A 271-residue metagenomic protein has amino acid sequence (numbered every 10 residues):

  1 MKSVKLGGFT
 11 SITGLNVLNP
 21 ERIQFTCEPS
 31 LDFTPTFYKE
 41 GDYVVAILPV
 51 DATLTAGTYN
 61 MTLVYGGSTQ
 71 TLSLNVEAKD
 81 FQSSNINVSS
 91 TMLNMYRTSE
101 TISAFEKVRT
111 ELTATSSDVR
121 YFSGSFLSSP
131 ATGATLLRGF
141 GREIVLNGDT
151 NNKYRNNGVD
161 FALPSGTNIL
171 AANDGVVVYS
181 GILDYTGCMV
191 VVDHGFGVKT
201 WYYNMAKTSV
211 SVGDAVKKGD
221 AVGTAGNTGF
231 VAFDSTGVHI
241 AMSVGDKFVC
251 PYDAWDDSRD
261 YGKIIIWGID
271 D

Functional and structural regions predicted by a protein language model:
M1-D80: Cationic-aromatic interfacial patches
T53, G66, G166-T167, G181-L183 (+1 more regions): Short polar/acidic secondary-structure junctions
L63-Y65, G181, H194, D220 (+1 more regions): Conserved "cap/hinge" positions at secondary-structure junctions
L74-T186: Surface-exposed, glycine-biased beta-strand/turn segments
Y154, V159-P164, G197, T208 (+4 more regions): Catalytic cores of extracellular degradative/oxidative enzymes
N168-V178, V210-A225: Short, well-structured beta-strand-loop connectors
A171-S209, S235-M242: Zn2+-dependent peptidoglycan hydrolase active-site motif and core
V190-V191, D214-D270: Conserved, short, structured surface segments that act as functional micro-motifs
